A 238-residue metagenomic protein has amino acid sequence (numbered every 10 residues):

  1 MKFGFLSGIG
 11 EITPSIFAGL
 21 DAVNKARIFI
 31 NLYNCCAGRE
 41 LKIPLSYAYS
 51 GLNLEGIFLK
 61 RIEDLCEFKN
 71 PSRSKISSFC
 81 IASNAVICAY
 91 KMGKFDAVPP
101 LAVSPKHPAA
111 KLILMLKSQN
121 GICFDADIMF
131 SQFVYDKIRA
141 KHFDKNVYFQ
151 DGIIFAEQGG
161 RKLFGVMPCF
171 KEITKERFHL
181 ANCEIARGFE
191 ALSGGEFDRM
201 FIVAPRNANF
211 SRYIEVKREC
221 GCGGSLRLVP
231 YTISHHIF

Functional and structural regions predicted by a protein language model:
M1-N120: Terminal, charged accessory segments of proteins
Q119-F238: Catalytic core segments in nucleotide and nucleic-acid processing enzymes
